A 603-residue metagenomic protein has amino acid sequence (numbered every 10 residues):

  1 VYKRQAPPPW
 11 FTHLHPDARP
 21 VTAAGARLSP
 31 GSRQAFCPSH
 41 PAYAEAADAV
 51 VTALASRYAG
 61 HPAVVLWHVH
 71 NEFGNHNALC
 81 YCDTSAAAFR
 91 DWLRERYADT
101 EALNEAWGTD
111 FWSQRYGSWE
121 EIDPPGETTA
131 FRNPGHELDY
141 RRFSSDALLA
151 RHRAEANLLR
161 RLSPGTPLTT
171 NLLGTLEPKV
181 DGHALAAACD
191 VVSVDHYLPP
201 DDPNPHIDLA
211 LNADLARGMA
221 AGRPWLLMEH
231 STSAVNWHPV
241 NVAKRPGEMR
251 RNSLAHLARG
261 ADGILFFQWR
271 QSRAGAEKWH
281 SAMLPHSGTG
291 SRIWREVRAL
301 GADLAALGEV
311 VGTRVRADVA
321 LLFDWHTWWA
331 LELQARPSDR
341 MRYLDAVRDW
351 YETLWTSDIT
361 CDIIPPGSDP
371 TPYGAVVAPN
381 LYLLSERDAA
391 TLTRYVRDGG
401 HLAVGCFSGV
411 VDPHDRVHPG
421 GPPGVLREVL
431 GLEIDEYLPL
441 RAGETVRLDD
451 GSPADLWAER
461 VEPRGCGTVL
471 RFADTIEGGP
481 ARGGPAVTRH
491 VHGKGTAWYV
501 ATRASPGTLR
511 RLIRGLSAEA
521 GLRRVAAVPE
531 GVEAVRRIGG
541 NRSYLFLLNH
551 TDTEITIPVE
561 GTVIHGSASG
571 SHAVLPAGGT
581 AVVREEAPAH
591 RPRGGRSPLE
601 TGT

Functional and structural regions predicted by a protein language model:
V1-Y2: Short, small-residue-biased leader/transition segments that mark boundaries at the very start of proteins
P7, H70-F73, W325, S408: Short, flexible active-site-adjacent loop segments at beta-strand->alpha-helix junctions, enriched in small/polar
P7-A18, P366, P379, L384: Aromatic-lined carbohydrate-binding/catalytic grooves of carbohydrate-active enzymes
P8-L14, H76, R270-W279: Flexible glycine/acidic-rich beta-alpha junction loops that bind and position SAM and/or redox cofactors in anaerobic
W10-H15, N77-C82, E332, D388 (+1 more regions): Short, solvent-exposed loop/turn and secondary-structure capping segments
H15-V191, D195-L209: Polysaccharide-binding and catalytic clefts of secreted carbohydrate-active enzymes
I122, R153, D190, V194-T603: Carbohydrate-binding surfaces of carbohydrate-active enzymes
